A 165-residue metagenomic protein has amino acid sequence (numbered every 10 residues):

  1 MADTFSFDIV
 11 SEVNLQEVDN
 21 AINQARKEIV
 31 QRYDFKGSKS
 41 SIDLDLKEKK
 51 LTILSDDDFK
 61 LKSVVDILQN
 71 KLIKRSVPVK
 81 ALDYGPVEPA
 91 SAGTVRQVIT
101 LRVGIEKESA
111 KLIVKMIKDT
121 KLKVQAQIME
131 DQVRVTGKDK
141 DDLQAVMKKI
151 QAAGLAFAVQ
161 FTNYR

Functional and structural regions predicted by a protein language model:
M1-G37: N-terminal, positively charged regions that mediate nucleic acid binding
A2-D3, F7, D43, R96-R165: Positively charged, low-complexity, intrinsically disordered RNA-binding extensions
F5-S11, E48-S55, A92-L101: Short, hydrophobic beta-strand segments
Q16-V18, K60-V64, I105-S109, D142-L143: Short, conserved charged micro-motifs
D19-D34, L68-Q69, E106-K118: Short amphipathic alpha-helix segments
F35-I42, P78-G85, V124-Q127: Short beta-strand elements
F35-I67: N-terminal, charged amphipathic alpha-helical interaction modules
F59-V98: Helix-adjacent hinge/juxtasegments
